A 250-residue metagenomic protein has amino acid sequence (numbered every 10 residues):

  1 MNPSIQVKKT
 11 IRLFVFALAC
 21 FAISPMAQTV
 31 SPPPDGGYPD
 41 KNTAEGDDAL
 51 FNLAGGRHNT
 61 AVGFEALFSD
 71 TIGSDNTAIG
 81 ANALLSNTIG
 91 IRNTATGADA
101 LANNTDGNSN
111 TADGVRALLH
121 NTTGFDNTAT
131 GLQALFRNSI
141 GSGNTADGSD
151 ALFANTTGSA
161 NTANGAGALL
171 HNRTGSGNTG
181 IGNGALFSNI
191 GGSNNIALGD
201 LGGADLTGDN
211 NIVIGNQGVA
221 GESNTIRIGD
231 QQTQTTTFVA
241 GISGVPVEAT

Functional and structural regions predicted by a protein language model:
M1-T250: Glycine- and small/polar-enriched repetitive beta-structure motifs of secreted/surface proteins
